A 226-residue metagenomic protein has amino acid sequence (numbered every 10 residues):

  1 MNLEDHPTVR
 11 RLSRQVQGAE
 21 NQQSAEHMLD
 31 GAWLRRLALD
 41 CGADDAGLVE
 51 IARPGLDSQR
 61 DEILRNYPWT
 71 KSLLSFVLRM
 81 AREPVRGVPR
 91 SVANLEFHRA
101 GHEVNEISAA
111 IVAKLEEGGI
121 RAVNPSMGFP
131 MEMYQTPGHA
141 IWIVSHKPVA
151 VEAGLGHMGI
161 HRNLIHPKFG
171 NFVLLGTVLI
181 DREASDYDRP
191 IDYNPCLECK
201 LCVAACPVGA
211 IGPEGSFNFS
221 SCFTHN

Functional and structural regions predicted by a protein language model:
M1-V104, A109: Non-catalytic, usually N-terminal nucleic-acid engagement modules in DNA/RNA processing proteins
D57, A93-N94, R99-N226: Catalytic cores of enzyme domains
